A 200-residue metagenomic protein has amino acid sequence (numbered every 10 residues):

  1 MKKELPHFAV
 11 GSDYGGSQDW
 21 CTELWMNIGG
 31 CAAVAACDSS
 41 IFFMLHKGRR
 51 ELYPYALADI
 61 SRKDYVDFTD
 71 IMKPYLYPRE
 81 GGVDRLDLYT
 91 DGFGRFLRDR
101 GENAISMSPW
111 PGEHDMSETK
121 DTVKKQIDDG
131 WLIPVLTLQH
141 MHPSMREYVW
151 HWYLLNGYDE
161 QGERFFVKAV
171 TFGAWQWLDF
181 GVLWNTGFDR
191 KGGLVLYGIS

Functional and structural regions predicted by a protein language model:
M1-D87: Active-site-adjacent structural segments surrounding the nucleophilic cysteine of cysteine proteases and isopeptidases
W20, R146, Y158-S200: Noncatalytic regulatory segments and standalone regulatory/sensor domains
D38, Q139-H142, G173-W175: Solvent-exposed loop/turn segments at secondary-structure junctions within structured extracellular/periplasmic domains
S40, G94-L97, K124: Non-transmembrane alpha-helical segments in soluble domains of secreted/periplasmic/extracellular proteins
I41, L45, M141, S200: Conserved catalytic or regulatory cores that recognize and/or transform ribose-phosphate-containing ligands
Y75-H114: Hydrophobic, well-structured mid-protein blocks that either form specific transmembrane helices
E113-V167, I199: Active-site-adjacent substructure of cysteine-protease-like catalytic cores
